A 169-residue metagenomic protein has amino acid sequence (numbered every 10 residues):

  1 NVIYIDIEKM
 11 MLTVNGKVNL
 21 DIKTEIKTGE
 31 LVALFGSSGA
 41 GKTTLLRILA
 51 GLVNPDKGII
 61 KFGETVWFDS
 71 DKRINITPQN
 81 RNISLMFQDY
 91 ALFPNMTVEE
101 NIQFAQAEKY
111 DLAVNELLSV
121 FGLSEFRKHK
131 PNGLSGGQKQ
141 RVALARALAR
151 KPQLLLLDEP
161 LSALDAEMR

Functional and structural regions predicted by a protein language model:
T65-S70, Y110-F126: Conserved ABC ATPase "signature" region
W67-L85: ABC ATPase NBD coupling module
M96-A105: Short coil-to-helix segment of the ABC ATPase nucleotide-binding domain corresponding to the Q-loop/switch region
K130-L134, Q138-Q140: Conserved ABC ATPase signature
L144: Hydrophobic anchor residue at the start of the ABC signature
A149-Q153: A short, proline-enriched helix->beta-strand linker immediately N-terminal to the Walker B motif in ABC-type P-loop
L155-E159: Catalytic Walker B motif of ABC-type/P-loop ATPase nucleotide-binding domains
